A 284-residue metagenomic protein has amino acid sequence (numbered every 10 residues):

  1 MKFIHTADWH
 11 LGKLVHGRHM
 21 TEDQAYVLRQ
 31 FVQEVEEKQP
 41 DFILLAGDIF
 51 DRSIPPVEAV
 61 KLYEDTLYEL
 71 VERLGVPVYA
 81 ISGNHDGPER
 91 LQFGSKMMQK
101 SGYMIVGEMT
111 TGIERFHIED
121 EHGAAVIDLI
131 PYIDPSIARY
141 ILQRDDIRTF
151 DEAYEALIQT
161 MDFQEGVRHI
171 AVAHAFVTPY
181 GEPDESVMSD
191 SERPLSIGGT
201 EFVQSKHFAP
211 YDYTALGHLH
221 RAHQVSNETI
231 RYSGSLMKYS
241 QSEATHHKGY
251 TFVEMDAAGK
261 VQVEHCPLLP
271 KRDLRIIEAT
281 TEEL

Functional and structural regions predicted by a protein language model:
M1-L45, F50-L284: Extended recognition/assembly regions associated with phosphoester-bond processing machinery
